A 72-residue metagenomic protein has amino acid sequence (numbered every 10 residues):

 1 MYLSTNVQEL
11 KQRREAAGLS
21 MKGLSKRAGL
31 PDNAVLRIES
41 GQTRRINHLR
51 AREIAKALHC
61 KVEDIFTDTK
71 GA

Functional and structural regions predicted by a protein language model:
M1-A16: A short, Lys/Arg-rich alpha-helix, primarily the initiator
K11, K22, R52: Residues within the helices of the helix-turn-helix
R14, S25, A55: The alpha-helix within a helix-turn-helix
E15, G29, S40-T43, K70: Residue-level detection of the helix-turn-helix DNA-binding "recognition helix"
G18, Q42-K56: Short, basic-rich loop-to-helix N-cap that marks the start of a DNA-contacting helix
G18-I38: Short alpha-helical DNA-recognition segment
H59-A72: Short C-terminal boundary/hinge segments that cap the last helix of small helical domains
